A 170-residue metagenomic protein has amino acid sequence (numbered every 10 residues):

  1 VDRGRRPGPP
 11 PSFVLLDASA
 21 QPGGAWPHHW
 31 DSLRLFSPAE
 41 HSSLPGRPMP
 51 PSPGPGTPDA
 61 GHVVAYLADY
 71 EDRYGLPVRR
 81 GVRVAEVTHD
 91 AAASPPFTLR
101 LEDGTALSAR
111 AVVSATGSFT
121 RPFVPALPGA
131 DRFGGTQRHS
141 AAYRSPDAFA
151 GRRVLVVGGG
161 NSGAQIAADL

Functional and structural regions predicted by a protein language model:
V1-R6, D169-L170: Aromatic pocket-lining residues of Rossmann-like dinucleotide-binding sites
G4-D31: Glycine-rich FAD pyrophosphate-binding loop
P10, G81, G151: Phosphate-coordination loops involved in phosphoryl transfer and adenosine-cofactor binding
S12, P77, T136-Q137: Conserved beta-strand segments of alpha/beta enzyme cores
G24-V64: Glycine-rich active-site loop/strand segments that organize a redox cofactor
G56-T120: Feature captures the FAD/FMN-dependent oxidoreductase FAD-binding
D59, T116-L170: Glycine-rich dinucleotide-binding loop and its adjacent helix/turn
